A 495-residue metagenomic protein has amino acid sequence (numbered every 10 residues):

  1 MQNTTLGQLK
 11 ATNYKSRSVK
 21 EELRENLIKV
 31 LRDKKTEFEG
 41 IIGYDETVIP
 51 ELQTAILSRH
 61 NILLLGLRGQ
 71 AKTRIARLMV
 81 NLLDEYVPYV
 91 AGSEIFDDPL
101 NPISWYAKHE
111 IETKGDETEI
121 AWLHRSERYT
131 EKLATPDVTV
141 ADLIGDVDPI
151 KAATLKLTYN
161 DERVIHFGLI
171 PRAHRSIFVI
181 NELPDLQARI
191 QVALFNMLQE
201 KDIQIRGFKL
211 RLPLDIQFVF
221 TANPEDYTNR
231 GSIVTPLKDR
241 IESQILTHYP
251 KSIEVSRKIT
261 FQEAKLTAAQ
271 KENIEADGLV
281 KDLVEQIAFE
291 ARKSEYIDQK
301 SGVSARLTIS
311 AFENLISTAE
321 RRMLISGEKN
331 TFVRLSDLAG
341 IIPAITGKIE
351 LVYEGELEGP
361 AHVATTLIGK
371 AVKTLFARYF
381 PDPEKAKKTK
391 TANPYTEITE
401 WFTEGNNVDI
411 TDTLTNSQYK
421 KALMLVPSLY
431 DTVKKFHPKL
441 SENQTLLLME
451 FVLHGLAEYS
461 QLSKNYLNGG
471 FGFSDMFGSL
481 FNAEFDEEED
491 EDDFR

Functional and structural regions predicted by a protein language model:
Q2-E254, K265-D282, E295-Q299, F380-R495: Conserved ASCE/P-loop NTPase catalytic core
L31, V147, A291, A319-R322 (+1 more regions): Generic structural signal for hydrophobic core residues of well-folded globular domains
I75-L78, L83, P99-E110, E225 (+4 more regions): Hydrophobic transmembrane alpha-helix bundles
T260, V284-A288: Short alpha-helical scaffolding segments that buttress acidic/His motifs in well-ordered protein cores
Q270-D277, E290-L367: C-terminal helical "lid" subdomain and adjoining coupling/linker elements of P-loop NTPases
F332-K420: Extended alpha-helical coiled-coil/bundle linker/stalk regions that scaffold oligomerization and domain organization
